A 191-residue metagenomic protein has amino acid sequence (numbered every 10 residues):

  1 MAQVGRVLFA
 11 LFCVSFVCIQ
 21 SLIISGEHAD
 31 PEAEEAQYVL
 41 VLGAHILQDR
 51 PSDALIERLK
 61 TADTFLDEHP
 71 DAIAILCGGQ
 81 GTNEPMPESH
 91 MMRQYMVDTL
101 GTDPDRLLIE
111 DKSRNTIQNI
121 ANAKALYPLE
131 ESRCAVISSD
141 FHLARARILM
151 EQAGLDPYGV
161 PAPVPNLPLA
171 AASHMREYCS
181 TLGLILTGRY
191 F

Functional and structural regions predicted by a protein language model:
G5-Q20: Hydrophobic membrane-insertion alpha-helices, especially the h-region of bacterial N-terminal signal peptides
Q20-H174: A structural signal for short, hydrophobic/glycine-enriched beta-strand patches
A171-Y190: A transmembrane-helix-recognition feature enriched in membrane-embedded lipid enzymes and envelope glyco-/phospholipid
